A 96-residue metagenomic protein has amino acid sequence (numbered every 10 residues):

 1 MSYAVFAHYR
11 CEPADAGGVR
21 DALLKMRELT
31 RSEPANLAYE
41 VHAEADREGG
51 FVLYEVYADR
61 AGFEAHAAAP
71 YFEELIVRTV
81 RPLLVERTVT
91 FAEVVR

Functional and structural regions predicted by a protein language model:
M1-Y3, E33, G49, L83: Residue-level preference for beta-strand/loop junctions
Y3-E33, L37-V41: N-terminal first-folded block
Y3-R10, E40-A67: Short, well-ordered beta-strand segments in beta-rich or mixed alpha/beta enzyme and ligand-binding folds
D15, G49, F72: Short phosphate-engaging motifs
K25, L29-L37, V56-T90: An amphipathic, aromatic/His-enriched active-site/gating alpha helix that lines ligand/cofactor pockets
A92-R96: Short hydrophobic/aromatic patches at helix-to-coil boundaries
